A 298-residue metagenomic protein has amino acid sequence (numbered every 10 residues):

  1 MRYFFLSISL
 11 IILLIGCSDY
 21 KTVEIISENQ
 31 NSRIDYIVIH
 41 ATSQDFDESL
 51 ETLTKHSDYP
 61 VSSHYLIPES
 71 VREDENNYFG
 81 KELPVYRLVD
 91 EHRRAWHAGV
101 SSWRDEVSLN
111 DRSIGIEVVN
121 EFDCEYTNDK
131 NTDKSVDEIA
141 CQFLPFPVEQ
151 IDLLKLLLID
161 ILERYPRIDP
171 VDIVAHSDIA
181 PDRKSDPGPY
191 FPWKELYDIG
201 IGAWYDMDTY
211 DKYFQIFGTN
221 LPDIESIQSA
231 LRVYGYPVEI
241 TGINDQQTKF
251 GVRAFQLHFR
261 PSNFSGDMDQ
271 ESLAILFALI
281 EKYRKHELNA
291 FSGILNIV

Functional and structural regions predicted by a protein language model:
M1-F4: Positively charged n-region of N-terminal signal peptides that target proteins for export
L6-L14: Bacterial N-terminal signal peptides
Y20-R167, V171: Active-site-adjacent loop/helix surface patches within enzyme catalytic domains that shape the substrate-binding cleft
I26, E51, S102-D105, V136-E149 (+4 more regions): Second-shell loop/turn segments in exported
N29, L66, P189-Y213: Acidic, His- and aromatic-enriched active-site or binding-groove loops in soluble protein domains that engage sugars
I161-H176, E239-I243, F264-D267: Surface-exposed patches in mature extracellular/periplasmic domains of secreted proteins
F217-L288: Short acidic, glycine/serine/threonine-rich helix-capping segments at coil-helix boundaries
